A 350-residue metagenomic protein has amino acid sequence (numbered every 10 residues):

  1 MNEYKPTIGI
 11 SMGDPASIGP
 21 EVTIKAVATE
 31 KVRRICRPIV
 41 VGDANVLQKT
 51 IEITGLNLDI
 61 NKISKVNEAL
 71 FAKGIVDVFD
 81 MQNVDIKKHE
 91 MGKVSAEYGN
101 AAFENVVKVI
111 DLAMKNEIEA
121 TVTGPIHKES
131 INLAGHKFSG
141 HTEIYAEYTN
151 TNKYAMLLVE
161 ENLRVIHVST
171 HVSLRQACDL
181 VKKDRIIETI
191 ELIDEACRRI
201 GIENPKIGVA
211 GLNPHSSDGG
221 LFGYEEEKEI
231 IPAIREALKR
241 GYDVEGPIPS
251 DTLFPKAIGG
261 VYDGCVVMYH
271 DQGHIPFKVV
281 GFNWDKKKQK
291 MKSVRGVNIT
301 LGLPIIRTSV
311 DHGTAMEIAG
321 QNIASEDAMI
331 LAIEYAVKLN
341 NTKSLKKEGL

Functional and structural regions predicted by a protein language model:
M1-H141, D184-G208, L212-M268, Q272-V297 (+1 more regions): Contiguous, glycine/small-aliphatic-enriched amphipathic segments in soluble metabolic enzymes
S139-I166, T170-S173: Flexible loop/hinge segments that line or gate small-molecule binding clefts
E143-N152, L174-A196: Active-site glycine-rich loop that binds ribose-phosphate moieties when present
L158, N298-T300: Well-ordered beta-strand positions
T170-A177, Q321: Amphipathic alpha-helix from the class-I
